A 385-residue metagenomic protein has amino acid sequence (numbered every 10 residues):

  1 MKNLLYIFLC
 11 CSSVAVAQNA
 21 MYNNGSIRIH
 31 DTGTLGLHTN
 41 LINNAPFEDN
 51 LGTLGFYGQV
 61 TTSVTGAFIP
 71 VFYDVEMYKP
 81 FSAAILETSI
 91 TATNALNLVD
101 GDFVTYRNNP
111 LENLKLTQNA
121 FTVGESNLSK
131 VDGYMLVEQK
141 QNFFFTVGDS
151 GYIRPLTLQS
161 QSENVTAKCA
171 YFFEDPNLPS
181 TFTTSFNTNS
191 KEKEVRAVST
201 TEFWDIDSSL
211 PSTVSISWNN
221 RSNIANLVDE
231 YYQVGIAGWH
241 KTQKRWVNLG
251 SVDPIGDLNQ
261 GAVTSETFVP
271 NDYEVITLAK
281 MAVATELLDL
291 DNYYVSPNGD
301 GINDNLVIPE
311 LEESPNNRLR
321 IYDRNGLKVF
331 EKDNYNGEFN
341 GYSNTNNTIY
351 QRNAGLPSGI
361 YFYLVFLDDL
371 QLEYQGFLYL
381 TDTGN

Functional and structural regions predicted by a protein language model:
M1-S26, I276-L278: Bacterial Sec-dependent N-terminal signal peptides
Q18-A20, L227-Y231, H240-N303, P315: Proteolytic cleavage junctions
N19-T61, G66-Y73, K79, T93-K241: Self-processing/autoproteolytic domain segments and adjacent N-terminal interaction modules in large, modular
A84-L86: Beta-strand-rich extracellular passenger or scaffold domains
T88-T91: Extracellular beta-rich repeat passengers
S215-S217, L258-V269, E338-N344, Y350: Exposed aromatic-hydrophobic patches
A237-R245, Y322-K328: Change "in extracellular beta-sheet-rich domains … of secreted and cell-surface proteins" to "in beta-sheet-rich domains
A284-N385: Short loop/turn motifs at secondary-structure boundaries
